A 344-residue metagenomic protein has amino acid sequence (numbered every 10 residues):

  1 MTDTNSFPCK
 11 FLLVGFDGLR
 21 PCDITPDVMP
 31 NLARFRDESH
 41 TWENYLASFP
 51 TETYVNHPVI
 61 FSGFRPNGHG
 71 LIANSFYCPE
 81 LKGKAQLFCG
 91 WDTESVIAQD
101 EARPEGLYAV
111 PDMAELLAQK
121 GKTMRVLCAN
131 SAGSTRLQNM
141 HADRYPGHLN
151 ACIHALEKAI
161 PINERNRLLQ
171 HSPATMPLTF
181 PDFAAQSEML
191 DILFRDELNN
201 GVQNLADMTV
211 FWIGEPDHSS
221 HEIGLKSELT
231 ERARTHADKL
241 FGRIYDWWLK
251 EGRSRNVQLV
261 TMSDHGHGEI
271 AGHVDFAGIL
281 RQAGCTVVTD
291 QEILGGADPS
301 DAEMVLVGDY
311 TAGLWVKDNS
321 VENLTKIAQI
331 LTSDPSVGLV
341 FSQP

Functional and structural regions predicted by a protein language model:
M1-F7: Basic/polar N-terminal segments that are highly enriched at the extreme N-terminus, encompassing both cleavable
F7, D27, E43-L46, T51-E52 (+2 more regions): Secreted, luminal/periplasmic, and some membrane-associated catalytic domains that remodel anionic oxygen-ester
P8-P21, R34-F35, I60, L117 (+5 more regions): Beta-strand elements within well-structured catalytic alpha/beta cores of enzymes that handle phosphate/sulfate esters
G18-C22, D100-P104, F180, W315-K317: Second-shell loop/turn segments in exported
C22-L71, S75, R125-V126: Short, structured active-site-proximal loop/turn typified by the sulfatase FGly-forming signature C/S-X-P-X-R
D23-I24, T135-R136, S219-H221, E269-G272: Extracytoplasmic/secreted cell-surface and envelope-processing proteins
V28-N31, M140-R144, G224-T230, H273-L280: Short secondary-structure boundary/capping segments
F64-G224, N323, T332-L339: His/Asp/Glu-rich, glycine-adjacent segments that coordinate divalent cations and/or stabilize oxyanion chemistry on
